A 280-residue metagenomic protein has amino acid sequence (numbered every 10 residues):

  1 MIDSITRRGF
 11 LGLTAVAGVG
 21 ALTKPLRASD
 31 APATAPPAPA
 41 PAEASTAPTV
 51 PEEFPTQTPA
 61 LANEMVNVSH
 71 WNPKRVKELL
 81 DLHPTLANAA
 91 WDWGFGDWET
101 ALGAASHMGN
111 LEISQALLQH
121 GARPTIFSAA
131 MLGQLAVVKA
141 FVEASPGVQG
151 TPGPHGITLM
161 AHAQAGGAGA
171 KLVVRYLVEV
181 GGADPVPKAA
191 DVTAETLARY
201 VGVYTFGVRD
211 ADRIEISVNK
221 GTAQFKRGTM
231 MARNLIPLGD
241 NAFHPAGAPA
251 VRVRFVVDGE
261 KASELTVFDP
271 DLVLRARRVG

Functional and structural regions predicted by a protein language model:
M1-A17: N-terminal secretory signal peptides and thylakoid transit peptides that target proteins across membranes
K24-N63: C-terminal segment of N-terminal export signals and the immediately downstream linker at the start of the mature
A47-G94, V137-F141, S145-V148: N-terminal segments that cap or nucleate solenoid repeat domains
P55-N67, N88-A104, R123-A130, T151-A165: Ankyrin-repeat boundary/"N-cap" motif
R75, E112-I113, V137, G169-V173: Conserved ankyrin/ankyrin-like repeat signature
L80-L86, Q115-A122, V142-V148, Y176-G182: Ankyrin repeat domain, specifically the short helix-to-loop turn at the C-terminus of the second helix of each repeat
A183-G280: Peripheral terminal and inter-domain segments
